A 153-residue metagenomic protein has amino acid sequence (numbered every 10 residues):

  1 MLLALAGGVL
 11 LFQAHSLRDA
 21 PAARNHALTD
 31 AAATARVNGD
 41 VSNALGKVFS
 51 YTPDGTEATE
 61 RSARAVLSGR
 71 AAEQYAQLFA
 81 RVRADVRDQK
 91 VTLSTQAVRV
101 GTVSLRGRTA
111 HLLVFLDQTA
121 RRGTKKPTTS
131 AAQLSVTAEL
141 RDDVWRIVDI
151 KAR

Functional and structural regions predicted by a protein language model:
M1-G46: Juxtamembrane and targeting peptides
L3, S104, A138-L140: Short, low-complexity Ser/Thr-rich regulatory SLiMs
T29-D88: Core segments of small alpha/beta cavity-forming domains
F79, V114-Q118, K151-A152: A mature extracytoplasmic/lumenal domain signature
Q89-R121: Surface-exposed, charged secondary-structure patches
H111, Q133-R153: Short beta-strand edge/turn micro-motifs at domain boundaries
T119-R122, S130-T137: Low-complexity, intrinsically disordered Gly/Pro/Thr-rich segments
G123-T128, V148: Solvent-exposed, non-transmembrane alpha-helical starts
